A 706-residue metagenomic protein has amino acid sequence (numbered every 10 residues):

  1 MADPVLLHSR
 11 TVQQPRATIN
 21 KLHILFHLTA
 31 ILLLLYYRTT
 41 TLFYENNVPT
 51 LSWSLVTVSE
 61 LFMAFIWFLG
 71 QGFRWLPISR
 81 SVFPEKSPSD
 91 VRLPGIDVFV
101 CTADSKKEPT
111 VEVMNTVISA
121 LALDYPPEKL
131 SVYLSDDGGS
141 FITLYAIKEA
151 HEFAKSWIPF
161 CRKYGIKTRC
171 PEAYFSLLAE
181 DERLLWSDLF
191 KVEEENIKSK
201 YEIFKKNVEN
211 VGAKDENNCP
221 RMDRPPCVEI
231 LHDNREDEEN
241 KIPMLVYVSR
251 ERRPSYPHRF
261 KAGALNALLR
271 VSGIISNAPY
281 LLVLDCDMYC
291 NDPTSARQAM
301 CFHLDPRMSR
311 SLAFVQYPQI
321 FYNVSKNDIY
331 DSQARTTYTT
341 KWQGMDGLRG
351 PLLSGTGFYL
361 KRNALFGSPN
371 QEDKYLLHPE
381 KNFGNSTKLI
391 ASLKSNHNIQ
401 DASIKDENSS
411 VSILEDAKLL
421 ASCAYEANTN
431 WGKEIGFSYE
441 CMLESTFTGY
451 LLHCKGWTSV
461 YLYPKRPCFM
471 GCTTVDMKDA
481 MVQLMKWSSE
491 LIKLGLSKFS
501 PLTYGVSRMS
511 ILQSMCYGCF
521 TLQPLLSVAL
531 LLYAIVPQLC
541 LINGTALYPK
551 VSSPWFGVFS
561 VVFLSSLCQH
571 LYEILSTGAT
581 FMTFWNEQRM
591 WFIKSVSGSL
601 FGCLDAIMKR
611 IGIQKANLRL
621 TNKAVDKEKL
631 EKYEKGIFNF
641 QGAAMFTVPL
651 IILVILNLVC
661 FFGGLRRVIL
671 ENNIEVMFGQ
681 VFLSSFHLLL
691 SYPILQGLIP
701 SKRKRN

Functional and structural regions predicted by a protein language model:
M1-S459, F469-T474, M481, M485-N706: Glycosyltransferases that elongate glycans
